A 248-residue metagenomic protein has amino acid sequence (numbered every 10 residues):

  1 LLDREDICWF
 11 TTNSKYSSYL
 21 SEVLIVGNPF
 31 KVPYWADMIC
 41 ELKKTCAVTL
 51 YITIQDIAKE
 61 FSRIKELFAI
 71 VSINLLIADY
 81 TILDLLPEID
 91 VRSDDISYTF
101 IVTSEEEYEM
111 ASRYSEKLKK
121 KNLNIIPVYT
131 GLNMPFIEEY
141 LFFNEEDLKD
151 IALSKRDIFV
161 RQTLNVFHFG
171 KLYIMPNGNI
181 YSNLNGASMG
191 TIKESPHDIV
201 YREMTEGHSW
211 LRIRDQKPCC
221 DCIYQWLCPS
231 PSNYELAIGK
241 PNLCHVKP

Functional and structural regions predicted by a protein language model:
L1-S72: Conserved Radical SAM active-site core
N13, R161-Q162, S209-R212: Short, flexible, glycine/charge-rich loop motifs used to bind or transfer phosphoryl groups or to couple energy/partner
Y16-S17, L67, V166, Q216 (+1 more regions): Alpha-helix termination/capping residues and helix-transition junctions
V26-N28, T49-D56, V71-D84, I96-E116 (+1 more regions): Catalytic beta/alpha-barrel core
M38-E41, E60-F68, L85-R92, M110-L118: Short, aromatic/basic amphipathic alpha-helical patches
F100-I101, G186, P218: Core alpha/beta catalytic barrel or barrel-like domain that forms the active/cofactor pocket in diverse metabolic
A111-G186, L227: A C-terminal junction/extension of Radical SAM enzymes
M189-P248: Flexible mid-to-C-terminal extensions adjoining Fe-S/redox cofactors in radical SAM and related proteins
